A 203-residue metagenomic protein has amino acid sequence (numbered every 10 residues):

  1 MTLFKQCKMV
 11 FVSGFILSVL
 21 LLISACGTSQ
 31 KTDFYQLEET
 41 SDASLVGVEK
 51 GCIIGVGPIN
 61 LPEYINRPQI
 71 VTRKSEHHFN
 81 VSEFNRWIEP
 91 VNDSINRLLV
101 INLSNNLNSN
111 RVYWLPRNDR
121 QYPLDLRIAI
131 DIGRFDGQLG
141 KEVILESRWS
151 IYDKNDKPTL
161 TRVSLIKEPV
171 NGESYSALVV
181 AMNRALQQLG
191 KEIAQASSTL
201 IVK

Functional and structural regions predicted by a protein language model:
T2-F15: Bacterial N-terminal signal peptides that target proteins for export
L22-A25: C-terminal motif of bacterial Sec signal peptides marking the signal peptidase cleavage site
G27-F34, D42-S44, K167, G172-K203: C-terminal/domain-edge helix-coil "capping" segments
G27-K50, N106-N155: Surface-exposed short loop/turn segments
C52-R120: N-terminal segment of the mature soluble domain
I59, F135, V170: Hydrophobic pocket-lining residues within nucleotide cofactor-binding pockets
H78-I88, N155-Q188: Short secondary-structure boundary motifs at beta->alpha junctions and helix caps
